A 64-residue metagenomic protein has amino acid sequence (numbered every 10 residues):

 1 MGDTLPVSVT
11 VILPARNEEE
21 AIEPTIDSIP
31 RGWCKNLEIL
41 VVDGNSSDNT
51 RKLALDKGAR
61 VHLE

Functional and structural regions predicted by a protein language model:
G2-P6, W33: Short, flexible hinge/linker loops that cap or flank conserved catalytic cores
V7-T10, E38: Cell-envelope/extracellular polymer assembly enzymes that use nucleotide-activated donors
L13-D27, N45: Active-site beta-to-alpha loop of glycosyltransferases that engages the nucleotide-sugar donor
D27-N36: Short, acidic, metal-binding catalytic loop of nucleotide-sugar glycosyltransferases
D43-R51: A conserved acidic beta->alpha catalytic loop
D56-G58: Short, structured coil segments at secondary-structure junctions
